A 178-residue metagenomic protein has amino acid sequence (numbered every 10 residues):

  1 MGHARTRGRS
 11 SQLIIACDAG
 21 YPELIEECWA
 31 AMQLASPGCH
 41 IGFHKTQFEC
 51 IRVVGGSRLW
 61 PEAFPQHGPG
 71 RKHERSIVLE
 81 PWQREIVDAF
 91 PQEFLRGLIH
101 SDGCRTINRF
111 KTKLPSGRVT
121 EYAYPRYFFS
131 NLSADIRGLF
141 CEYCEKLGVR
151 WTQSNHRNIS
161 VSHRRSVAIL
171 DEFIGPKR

Functional and structural regions predicted by a protein language model:
M1-R178: Internal intein/HINT superfamily modules and their associated LAGLIDADG
